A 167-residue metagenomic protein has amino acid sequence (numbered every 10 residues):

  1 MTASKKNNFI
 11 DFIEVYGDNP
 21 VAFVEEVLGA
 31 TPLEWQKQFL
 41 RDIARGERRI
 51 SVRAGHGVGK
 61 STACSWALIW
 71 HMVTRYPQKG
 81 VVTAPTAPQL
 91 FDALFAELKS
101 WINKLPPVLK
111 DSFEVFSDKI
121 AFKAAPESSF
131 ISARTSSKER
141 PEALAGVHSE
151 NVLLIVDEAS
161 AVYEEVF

Functional and structural regions predicted by a protein language model:
M1-F167: Phosphate/NTP-binding elements of NTP-utilizing enzymes
